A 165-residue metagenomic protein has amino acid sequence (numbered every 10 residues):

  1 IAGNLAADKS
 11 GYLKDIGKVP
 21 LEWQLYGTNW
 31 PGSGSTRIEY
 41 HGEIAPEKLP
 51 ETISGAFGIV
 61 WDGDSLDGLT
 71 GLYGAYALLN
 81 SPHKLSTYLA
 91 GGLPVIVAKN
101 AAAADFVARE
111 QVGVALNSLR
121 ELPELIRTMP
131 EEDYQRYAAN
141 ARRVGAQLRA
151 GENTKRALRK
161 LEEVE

Functional and structural regions predicted by a protein language model:
I1-E51, E131: Conserved catalytic-core segment of nucleotide-activated headgroup transferases in glycan assembly
S10-G17, P46-P50, L85, A104 (+2 more regions): Short amphipathic alpha-helical segments and helix-helix/interface helices
G17, L89, A108: Anion (oxyanion) recognition and catalysis
E39-E43, A98, G113-E121: Short acidic-hydrophobic, aromatic-tinged amphipathic segments that line or gate anion-handling sites
E51-G91, V97-D105: Nucleotide-sugar-dependent
A104-I126: Change "using UDP/GDP/dTDP sugars" to "using nucleotide sugars
N117-R120, E124, E131-E163: A charged, aromatic-enriched C-terminal amphipathic alpha-helix characteristic of glycosyltransferases across folds
